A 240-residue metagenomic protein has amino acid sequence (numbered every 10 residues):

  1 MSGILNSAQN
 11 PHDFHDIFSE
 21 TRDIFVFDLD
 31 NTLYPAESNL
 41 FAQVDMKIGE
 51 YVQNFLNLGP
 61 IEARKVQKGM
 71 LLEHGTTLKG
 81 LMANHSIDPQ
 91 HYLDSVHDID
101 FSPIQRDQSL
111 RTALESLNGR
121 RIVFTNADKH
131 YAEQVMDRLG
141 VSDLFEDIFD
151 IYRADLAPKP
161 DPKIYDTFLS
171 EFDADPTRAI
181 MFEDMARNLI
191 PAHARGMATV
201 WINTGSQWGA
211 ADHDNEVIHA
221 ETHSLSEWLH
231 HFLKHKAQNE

Functional and structural regions predicted by a protein language model:
M1-R22, E115, D128-K129, E133-E240: Asp-based, Mg2+/Mn2+-dependent phosphohydrolase catalytic module
G3-I4, A8-H12, I17-R111, H130: N-terminal helical cap/lid subdomain that shapes the substrate entry/recognition surface in HAD-like hydrolases
N31, V123-N126, E183: Conserved residues at beta->alpha junctions
P35, V123-T125, W201: Hydrophobic residues in well-ordered beta-strands that form the structural core
E37, F41, M70, P103 (+3 more regions): Alpha-helix initiation/capping motif
E37, V66-Q67, R120-R121, R153 (+1 more regions): A generic structural signal for short
L58, I87, G119, A174 (+1 more regions): Short glycine/serine/threonine/alanine-rich loop segments
T112-G119: Alpha-helix C-terminal capping segments
